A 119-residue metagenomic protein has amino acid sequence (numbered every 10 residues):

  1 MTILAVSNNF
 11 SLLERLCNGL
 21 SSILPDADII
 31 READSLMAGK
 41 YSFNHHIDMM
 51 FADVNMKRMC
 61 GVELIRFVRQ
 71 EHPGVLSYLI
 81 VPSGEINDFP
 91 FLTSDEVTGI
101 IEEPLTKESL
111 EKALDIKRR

Functional and structural regions predicted by a protein language model:
F10-I30: Two-component/phosphorelay signaling modules centered on CheY-like receiver
R31-M49: Acidic, metal-coordinating helix/loop segments flanking the phosphotransfer/catalytic sites of two-component signaling
D34, C60-E63: Acidic catalytic/metal-coordinating carboxylates
K40, V62-P73: Short amphipathic alpha-helix used as the core "switch/output" element in two-component signaling
A52-D53: Active-site T/S-Asp motif of two-component receiver
M56: Receiver (REC) domain active-site loop signature in two-component systems and cognate sites in sensor histidine kinases
E63, V81-G99: Alpha4 helix (beta4-alpha4-beta5 surface) of REC/receiver domains from two-component response regulators
L105-D115: C-terminal output helix
